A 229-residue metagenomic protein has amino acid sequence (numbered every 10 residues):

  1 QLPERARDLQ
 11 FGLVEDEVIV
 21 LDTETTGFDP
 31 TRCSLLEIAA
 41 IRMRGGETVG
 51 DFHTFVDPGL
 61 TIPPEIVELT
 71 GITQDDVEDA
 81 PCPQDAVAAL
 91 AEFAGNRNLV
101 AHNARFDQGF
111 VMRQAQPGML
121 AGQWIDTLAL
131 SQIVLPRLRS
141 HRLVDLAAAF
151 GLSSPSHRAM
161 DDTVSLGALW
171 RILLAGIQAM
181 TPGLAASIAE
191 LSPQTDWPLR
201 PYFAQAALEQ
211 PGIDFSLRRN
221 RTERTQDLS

Functional and structural regions predicted by a protein language model:
Q1-F11, R171-S229: Acidic two-metal-ion nuclease catalytic site recognized across multiple nuclease folds, prominently DnaQ/RNase D-T
L2-Q123, P136-H157: Conserved non-catalytic scaffold segment of RNase H-like nuclease domains
L21, I125-T127, G167: Short beta-strands and strand-loop turn motifs
T25-G27, A129, S165: Short, glycine/acidic-enriched loop or turn micro-motifs at the edges of active sites
A91, Q132, A148, A168-R171: A broadly conserved amphipathic alpha-helix scaffold signal in soluble, globular proteins
A121-S131: Short, acidic/small-residue loops that bind anionic groups at enzyme active sites
M160-L173: Acidic, divalent-metal-coordinating active-site segment for phosphoryl/phosphodiester hydrolysis, typified by short
